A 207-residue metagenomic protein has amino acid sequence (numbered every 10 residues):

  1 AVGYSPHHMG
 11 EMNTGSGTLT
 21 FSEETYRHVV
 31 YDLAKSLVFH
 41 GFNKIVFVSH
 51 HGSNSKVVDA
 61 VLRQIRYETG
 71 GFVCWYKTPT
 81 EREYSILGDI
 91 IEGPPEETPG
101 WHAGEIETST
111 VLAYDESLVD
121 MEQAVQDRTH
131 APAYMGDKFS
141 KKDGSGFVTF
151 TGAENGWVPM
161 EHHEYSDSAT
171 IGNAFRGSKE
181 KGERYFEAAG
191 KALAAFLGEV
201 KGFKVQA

Functional and structural regions predicted by a protein language model:
A1-V46, H50-A207: Extended, histidine- and acidic-residue-enriched regions that form the cofactor-binding/catalytic faces
